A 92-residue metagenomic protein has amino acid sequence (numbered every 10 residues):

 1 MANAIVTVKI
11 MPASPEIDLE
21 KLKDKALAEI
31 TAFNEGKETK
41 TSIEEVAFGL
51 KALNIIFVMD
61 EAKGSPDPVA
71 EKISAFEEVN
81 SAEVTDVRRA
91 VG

Functional and structural regions predicted by a protein language model:
M1-G92: Long, contiguous binding/interaction regions
